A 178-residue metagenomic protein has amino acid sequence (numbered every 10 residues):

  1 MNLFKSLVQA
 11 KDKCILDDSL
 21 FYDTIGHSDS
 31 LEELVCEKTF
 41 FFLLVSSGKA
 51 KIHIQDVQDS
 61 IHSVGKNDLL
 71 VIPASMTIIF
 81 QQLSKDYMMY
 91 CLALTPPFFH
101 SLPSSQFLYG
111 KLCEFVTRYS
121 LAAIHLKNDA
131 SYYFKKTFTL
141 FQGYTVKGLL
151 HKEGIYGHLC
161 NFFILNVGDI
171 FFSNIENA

Functional and structural regions predicted by a protein language model:
M1-G65: Generic protein-terminus/edge-of-domain signal
N2-K13, Q81-G143: A hydrophobic/aromatic-rich effector-binding and dimerization subdomain of bacterial HTH-type transcriptional regulators
F41, H125, I155: Amphipathic alpha-helical recognition patches that constitute DNA-binding helices
S46, A74, S84-D86: Short loop/turn positions at the edges of beta-strands in beta-sheet-rich folds
D56-Q58, M76, S84, P96: A short beta-strand motif that forms part of the nucleic acid-binding face of small beta-barrel RNA-binding folds
V64-T77, A93: Conserved metal-binding segment of the jelly-roll/cupin
D129-A178: An amphipathic alpha-helical interaction segment
